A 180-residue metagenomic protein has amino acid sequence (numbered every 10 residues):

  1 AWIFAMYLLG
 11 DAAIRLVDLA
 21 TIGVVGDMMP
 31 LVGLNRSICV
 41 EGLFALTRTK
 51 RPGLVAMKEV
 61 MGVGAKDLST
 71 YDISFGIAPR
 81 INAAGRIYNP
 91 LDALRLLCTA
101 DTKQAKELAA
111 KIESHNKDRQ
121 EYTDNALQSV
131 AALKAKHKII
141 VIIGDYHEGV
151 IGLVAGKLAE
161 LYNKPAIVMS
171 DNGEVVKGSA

Functional and structural regions predicted by a protein language model:
A1-D11: A charged, well-structured terminal subsegment
L9-A180: Hydrophobic helix-and-loop "lid/oligomerization" segment in the mid-to-C-terminal part of catalytic domains
